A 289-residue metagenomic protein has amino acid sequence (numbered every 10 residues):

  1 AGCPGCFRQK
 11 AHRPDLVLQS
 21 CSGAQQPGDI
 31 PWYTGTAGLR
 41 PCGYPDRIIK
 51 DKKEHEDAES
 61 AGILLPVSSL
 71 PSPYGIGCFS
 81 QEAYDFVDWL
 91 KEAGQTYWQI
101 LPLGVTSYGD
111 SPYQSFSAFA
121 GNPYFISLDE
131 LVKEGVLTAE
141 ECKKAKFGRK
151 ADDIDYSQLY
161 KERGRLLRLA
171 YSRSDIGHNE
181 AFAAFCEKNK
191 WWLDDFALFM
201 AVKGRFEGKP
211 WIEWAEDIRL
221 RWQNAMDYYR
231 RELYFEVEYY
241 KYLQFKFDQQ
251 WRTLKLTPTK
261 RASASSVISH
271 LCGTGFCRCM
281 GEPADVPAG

Functional and structural regions predicted by a protein language model:
P4-F7, L16: Short hydrophobic targeting helices and cationic amphipathic motifs that mediate membrane/organellar targeting
Q9-K10, K53: Charged/polar low-complexity intrinsically disordered segments
H12-D15, D29, Y33, Y44-D46: Intrinsic-disorder-associated, low-complexity terminal segments enriched in Asp/Asn/His/Tyr and depleted of Lys/Arg
S20-S22, P41: Serine residues within intrinsically disordered or low-complexity segments
I48-A58: N-terminal carbohydrate-binding accessory modules
E56-A288: Acidic/aromatic-lined carbohydrate-recognition and catalytic surfaces of CAZymes acting on diverse glycans
